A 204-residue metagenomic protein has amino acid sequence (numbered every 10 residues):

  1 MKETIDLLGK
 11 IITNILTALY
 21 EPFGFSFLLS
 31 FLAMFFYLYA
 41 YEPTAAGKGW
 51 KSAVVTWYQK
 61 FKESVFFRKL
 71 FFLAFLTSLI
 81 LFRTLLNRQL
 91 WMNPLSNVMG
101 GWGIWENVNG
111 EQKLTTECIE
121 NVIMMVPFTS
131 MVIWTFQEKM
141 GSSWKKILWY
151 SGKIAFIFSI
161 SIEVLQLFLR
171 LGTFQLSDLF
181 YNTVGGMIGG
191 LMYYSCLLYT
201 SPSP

Functional and structural regions predicted by a protein language model:
K2-V126: "…centered on the first transmembrane helix and the immediately adjacent amphipathic helix/loop
P22, S26, A74, I147 (+2 more regions): Small-residue packing motifs within transmembrane alpha-helices
T44, T135-M140, L169, T173 (+1 more regions): Membrane-interfacial segments
L79-F82, A155-L165: Aromatic-anchored segments of alpha-helical transmembrane domains
M124-E138, G186-L197: Membrane-interfacial alpha-helical segments at the cytosolic side of multi-pass membrane proteins
E138-I157: Internal alpha-helical transmembrane segments of multi-pass membrane proteins
S159-M187: Interfacial helix-loop-helix junctions of multi-pass membrane proteins
Y199-P204: Conserved small/polar residues in nucleotide/adenosyl-binding loops
